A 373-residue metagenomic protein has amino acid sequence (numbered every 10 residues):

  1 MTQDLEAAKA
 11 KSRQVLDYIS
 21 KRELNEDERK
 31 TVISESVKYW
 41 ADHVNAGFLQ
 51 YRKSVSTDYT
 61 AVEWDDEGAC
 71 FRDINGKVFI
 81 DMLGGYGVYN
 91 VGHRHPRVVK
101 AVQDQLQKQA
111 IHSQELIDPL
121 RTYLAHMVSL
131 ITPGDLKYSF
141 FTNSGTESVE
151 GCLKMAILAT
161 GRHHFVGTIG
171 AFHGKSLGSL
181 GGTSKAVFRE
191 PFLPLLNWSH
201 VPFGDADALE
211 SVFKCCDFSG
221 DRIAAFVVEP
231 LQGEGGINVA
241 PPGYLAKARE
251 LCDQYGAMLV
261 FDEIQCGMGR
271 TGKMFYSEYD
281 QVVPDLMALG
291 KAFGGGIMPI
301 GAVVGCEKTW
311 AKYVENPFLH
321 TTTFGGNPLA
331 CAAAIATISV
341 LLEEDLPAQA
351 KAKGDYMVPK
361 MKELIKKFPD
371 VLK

Functional and structural regions predicted by a protein language model:
M1-K373: Conserved N-terminal phosphate-binding loop of PLP-dependent enzymes in the Aspartate aminotransferase
